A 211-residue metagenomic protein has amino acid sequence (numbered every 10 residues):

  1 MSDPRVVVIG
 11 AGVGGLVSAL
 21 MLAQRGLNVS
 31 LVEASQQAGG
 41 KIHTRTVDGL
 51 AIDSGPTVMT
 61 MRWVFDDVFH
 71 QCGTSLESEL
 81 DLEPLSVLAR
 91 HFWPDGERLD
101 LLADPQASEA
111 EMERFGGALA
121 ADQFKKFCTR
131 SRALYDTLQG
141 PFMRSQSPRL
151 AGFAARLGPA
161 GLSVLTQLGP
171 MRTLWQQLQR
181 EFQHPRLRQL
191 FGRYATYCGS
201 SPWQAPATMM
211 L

Functional and structural regions predicted by a protein language model:
D3-G140: N-terminal glycine-rich phosphate/pyrophosphate-binding loop and immediately adjacent elements
P94-P206: Rossmann-like flavin
